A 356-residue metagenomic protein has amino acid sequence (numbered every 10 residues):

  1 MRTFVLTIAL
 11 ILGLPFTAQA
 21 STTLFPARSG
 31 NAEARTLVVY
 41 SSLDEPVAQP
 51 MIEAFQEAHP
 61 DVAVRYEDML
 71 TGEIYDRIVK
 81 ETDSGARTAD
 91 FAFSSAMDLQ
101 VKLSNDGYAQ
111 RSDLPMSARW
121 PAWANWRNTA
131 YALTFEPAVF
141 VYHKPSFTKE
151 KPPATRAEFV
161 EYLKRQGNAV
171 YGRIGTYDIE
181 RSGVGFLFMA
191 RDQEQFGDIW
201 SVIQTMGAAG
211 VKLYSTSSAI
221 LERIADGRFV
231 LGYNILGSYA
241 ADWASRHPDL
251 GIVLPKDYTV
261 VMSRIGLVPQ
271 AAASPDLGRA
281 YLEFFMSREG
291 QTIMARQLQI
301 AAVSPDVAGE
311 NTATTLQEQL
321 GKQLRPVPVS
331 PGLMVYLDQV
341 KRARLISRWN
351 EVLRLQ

Functional and structural regions predicted by a protein language model:
A20-V101: Early extracytoplasmic/lumenal segment of secretory-pathway proteins
S42-Q49, R87-A89, S94-A225: Extracytoplasmic ligand-binding site segments that recognize negatively charged/polar headgroups
G85-F93, L213, V230-I235, G251-I252: Paired acidic/hydrophobic, glycine-rich loop segments that form the ligand-binding mouth/hinge of periplasmic-binding
D98-K102, A225, V230-D249: A ligand-binding cleft/hinge motif common to bilobed small-molecule-binding domains
A122, F135-E136, V202-G207, L213 (+1 more regions): Periplasmic-binding protein-like
V141-S146, F188-A190, M262-S274, I293: A bilobed periplasmic-binding-protein/Venus flytrap-type ligand-binding module shared by bacterial periplasmic
P269-V329: Mature extracytoplasmic/periplasmic domains
P326-Q356: Conserved C-terminal helix/tail region of periplasmic/extracytoplasmic solute-binding proteins
